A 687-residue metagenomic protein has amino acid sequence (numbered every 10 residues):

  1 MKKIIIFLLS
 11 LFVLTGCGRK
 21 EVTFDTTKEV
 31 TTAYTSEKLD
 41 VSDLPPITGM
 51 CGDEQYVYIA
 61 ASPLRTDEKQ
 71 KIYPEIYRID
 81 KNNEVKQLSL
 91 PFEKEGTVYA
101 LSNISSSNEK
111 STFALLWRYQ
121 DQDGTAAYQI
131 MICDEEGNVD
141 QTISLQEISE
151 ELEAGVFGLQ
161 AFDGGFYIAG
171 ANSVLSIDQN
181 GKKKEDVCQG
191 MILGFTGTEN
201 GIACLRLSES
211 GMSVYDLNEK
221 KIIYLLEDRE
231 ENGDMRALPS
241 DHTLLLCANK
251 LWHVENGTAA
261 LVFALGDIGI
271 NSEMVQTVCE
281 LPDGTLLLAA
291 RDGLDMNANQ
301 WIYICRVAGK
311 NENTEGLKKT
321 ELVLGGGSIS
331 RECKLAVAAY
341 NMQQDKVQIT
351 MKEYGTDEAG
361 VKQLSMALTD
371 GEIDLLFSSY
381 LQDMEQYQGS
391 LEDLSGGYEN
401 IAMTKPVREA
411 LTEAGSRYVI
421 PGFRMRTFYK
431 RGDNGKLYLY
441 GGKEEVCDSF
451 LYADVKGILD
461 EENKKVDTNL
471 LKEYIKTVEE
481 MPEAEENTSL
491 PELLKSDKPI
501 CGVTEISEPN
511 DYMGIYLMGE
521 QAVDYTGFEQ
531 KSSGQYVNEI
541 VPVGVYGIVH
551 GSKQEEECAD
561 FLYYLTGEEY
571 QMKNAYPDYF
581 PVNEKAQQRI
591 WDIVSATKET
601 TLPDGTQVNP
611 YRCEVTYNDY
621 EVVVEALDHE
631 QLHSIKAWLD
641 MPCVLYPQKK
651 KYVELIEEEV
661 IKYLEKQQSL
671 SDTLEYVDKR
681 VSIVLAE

Functional and structural regions predicted by a protein language model:
V13-G16: C-terminal motif of bacterial Sec signal peptides marking the signal peptidase cleavage site
G18-G52, V57-Q70, P74-Y77, Y119 (+10 more regions): Conserved N-terminal structural module of periplasmic/extracytoplasmic solute-binding proteins
V156, E358-L376, E483, N487-Y512 (+2 more regions): Short helices/loops that flank or line small-molecule/ion binding pockets
Y380-F428, G519-Q535: Hinge/lid segment of periplasmic solute-binding proteins
S395-M403, G457-K476, Q530-V537: Short, solvent-exposed loop/beta-turn-alpha elements that line the ligand-binding surface or hinge of extracytoplasmic
E413-T427, N434-E479, S489-S507: Extracytoplasmic/periplasmic solute-binding protein
M481-Y564, Y570, D578, Q588 (+1 more regions): Extracytoplasmic/periplasmic substrate-binding proteins
L602-V681: C-terminal capping/gating helix-and-loop segments adjacent to ligand/active sites or protein-protein/ligand interfaces
